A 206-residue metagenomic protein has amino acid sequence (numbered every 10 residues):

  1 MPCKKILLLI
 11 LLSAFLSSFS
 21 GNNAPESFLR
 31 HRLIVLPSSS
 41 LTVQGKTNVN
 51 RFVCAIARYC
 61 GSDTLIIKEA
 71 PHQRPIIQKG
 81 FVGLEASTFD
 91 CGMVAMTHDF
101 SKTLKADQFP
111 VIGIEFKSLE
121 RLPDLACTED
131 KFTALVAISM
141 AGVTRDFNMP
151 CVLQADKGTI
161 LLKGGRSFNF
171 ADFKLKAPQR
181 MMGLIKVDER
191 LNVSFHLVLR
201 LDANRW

Functional and structural regions predicted by a protein language model:
M1-C3: N-terminal secretory signal peptides that target proteins for export/translocation
K5-A14: Sec-dependent N-terminal signal peptides
F19-W206: Low-complexity, acidic/polar, glycine-enriched regions of mature
